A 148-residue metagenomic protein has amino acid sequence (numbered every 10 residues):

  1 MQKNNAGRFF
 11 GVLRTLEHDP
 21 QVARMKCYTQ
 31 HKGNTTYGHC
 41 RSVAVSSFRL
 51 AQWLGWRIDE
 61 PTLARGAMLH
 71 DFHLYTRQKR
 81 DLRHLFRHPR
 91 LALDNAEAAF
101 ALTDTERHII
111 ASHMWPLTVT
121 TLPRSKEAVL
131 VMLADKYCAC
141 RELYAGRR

Functional and structural regions predicted by a protein language model:
M1-R148: Metal-dependent phosphohydrolase cores
